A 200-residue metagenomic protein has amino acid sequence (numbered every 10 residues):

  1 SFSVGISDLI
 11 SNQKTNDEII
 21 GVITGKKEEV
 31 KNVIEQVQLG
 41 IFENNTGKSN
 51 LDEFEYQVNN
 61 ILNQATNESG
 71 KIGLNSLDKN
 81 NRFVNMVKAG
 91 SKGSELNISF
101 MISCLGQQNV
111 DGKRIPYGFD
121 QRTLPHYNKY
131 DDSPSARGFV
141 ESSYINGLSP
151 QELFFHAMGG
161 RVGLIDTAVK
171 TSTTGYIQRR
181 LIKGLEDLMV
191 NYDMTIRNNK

Functional and structural regions predicted by a protein language model:
F2-R82, K88-S94, I98-E152, T195-K200: Extended, well-ordered alpha-helical scaffold/bundle regions in very large, multi-domain proteins
L9-S11, P134, V162, S172 (+1 more regions): Residue-level detector of solvent-exposed, low-hydrophobicity positions
D17-T24, T167, T171-R179: Ordered, soluble secondary-structure elements with a strong preference for glycine-centered loop motifs and nearby
S99-I102, Q151-F155, Q178-E186: Predominant activation on well-ordered alpha-helical scaffold segments within soluble catalytic domains
G159-A168: Short hinge/gating elements
T167, I177-Q178, I182-K200: Intrinsically disordered, low-complexity regulatory segments
